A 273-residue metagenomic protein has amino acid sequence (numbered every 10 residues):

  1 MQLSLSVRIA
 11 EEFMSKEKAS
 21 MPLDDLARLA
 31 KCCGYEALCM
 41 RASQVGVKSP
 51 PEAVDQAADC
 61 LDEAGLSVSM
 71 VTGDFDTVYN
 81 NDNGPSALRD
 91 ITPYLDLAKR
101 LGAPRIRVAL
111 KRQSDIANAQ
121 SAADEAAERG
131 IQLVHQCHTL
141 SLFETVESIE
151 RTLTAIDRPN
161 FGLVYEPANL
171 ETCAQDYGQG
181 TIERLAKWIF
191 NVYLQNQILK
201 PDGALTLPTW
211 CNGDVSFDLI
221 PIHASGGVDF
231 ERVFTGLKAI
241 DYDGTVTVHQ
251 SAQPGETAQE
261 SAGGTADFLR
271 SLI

Functional and structural regions predicted by a protein language model:
M1-A103, A127, R158, K187 (+1 more regions): N-terminal pre-domain/capping segments
L5, A37, V71, D124-G227: Acidic/histidine-rich catalytic cores of soluble enzymes
E12-S20, R41-A53, D76-A87, L110-A117 (+5 more regions): Acidic-and-aromatic substrate-binding clefts and catalytic sites of carbohydrate-active enzymes
L23-R28, V54-A58, I91-L95, I116-A123 (+4 more regions): Generic structural signal for well-ordered alpha-helices, preferentially at hydrophobic/aromatic core positions
A37, R105, N191, G244-T245: Residues at the N-termini of beta-strands
L66, A103-P104, I131, I240-G244: A short helix->loop->beta-strand "cap" motif at the edges of active sites that frequently abuts
L97-S114, H135, V248: Active-site groove signature of glycoside hydrolases
T209-W210, D218-I220, G244-T245, H249-P254: Active-site clefts of carbohydrate-active enzymes
